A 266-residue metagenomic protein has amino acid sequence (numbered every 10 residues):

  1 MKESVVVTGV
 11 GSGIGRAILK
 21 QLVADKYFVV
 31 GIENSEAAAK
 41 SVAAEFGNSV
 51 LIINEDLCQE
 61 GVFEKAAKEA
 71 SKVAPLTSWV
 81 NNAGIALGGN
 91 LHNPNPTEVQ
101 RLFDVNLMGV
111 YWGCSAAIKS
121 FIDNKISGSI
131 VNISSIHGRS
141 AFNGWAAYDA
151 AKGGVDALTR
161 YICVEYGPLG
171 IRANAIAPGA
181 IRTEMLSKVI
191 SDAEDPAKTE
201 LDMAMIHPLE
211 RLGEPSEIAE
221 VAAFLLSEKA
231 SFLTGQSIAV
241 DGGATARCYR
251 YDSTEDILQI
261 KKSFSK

Functional and structural regions predicted by a protein language model:
G11-S12: Conserved glycine-rich cofactor-binding loop
N90-L91, N95-F103, M203: Substrate-binding pocket helix/loop in short-chain dehydrogenase/reductase
C114, A151, T159: Active-site helix of classical SDR
K119, V164-P168, S231: Alpha-helical segment proximal to the catalytic Tyr-Lys
S135: Residue(s) in the substrate-gating loop at a strand-loop-helix junction that position the organic substrate next
A175, T183, A197-K229, L233 (+1 more regions): C-terminal helical subdomain
T234-K266: Short C-terminal tail/terminal secondary-structure segment of NAD(P)H-dependent dehydrogenase/reductase domains
